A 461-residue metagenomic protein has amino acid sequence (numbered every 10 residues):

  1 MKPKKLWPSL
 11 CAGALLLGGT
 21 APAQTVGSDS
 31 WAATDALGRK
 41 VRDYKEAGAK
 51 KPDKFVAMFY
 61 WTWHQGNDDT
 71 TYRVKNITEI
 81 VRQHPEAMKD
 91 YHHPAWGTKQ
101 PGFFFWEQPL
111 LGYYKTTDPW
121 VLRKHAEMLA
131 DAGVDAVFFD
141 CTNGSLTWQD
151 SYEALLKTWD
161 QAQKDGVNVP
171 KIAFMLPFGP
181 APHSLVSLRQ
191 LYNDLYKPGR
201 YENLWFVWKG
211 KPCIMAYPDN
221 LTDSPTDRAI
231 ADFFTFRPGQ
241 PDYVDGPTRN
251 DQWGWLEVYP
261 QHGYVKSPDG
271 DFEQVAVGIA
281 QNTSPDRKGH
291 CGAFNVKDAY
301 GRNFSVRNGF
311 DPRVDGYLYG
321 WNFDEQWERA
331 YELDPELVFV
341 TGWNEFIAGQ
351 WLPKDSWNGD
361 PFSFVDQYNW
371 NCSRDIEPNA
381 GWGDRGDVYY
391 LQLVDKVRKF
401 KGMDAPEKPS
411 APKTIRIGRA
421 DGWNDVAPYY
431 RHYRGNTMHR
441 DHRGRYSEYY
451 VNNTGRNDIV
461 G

Functional and structural regions predicted by a protein language model:
M1-L10: Bacterial N-terminal signal peptides that target proteins for export
S9-G18: Bacterial N-terminal signal peptides
L15, R39, D69, Q261-G263 (+2 more regions): Amphipathic alpha-helical interaction segments
G19-A23: Sec/Tat signal peptide C-region and signal peptidase I cleavage site
Q24-T414, D421, A427: Glycan-processing catalytic domains of CAZymes
R398-G461: Order/disorder boundary and secretion-linked terminal/linker segments
